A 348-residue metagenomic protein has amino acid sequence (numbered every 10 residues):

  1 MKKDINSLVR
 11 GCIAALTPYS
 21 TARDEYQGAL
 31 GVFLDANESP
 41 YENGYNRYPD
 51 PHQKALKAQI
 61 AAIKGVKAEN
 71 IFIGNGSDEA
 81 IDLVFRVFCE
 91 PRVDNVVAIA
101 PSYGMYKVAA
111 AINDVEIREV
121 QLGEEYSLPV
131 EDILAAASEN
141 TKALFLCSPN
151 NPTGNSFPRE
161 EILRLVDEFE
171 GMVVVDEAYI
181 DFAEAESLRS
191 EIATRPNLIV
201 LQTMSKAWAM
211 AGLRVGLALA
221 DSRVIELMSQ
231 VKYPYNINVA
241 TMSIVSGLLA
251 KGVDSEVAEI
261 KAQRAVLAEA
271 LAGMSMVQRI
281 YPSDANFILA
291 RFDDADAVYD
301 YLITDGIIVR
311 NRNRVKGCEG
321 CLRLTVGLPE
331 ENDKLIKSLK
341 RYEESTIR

Functional and structural regions predicted by a protein language model:
M1-A62: N-terminal "arm"/small-domain region of PLP-dependent enzymes with the aminotransferase-like
K57-N95, N113, F292: Phosphate-binding glycine-rich loop
V87-A109, G123: Conserved PLP-anchoring active-site segment centered on the Schiff-base-forming lysine
A100, E119-E124, E177, R312-N313: Short beta->alpha connector loops at strand-helix junctions that form conserved, small/polar/Pro-enriched
A111, L128-E139, P152-V173, E177-A207: Active-site pre-lysine segment of PLP-dependent enzymes
E160, T304-D305, R314-R348: PLP-dependent enzyme catalytic core of the Aspartate aminotransferase-like
N197-G273, R279-I280: PLP-dependent aminotransferase class I/II
G273-G306: Conserved PLP-binding catalytic core of the aspartate aminotransferase-like
